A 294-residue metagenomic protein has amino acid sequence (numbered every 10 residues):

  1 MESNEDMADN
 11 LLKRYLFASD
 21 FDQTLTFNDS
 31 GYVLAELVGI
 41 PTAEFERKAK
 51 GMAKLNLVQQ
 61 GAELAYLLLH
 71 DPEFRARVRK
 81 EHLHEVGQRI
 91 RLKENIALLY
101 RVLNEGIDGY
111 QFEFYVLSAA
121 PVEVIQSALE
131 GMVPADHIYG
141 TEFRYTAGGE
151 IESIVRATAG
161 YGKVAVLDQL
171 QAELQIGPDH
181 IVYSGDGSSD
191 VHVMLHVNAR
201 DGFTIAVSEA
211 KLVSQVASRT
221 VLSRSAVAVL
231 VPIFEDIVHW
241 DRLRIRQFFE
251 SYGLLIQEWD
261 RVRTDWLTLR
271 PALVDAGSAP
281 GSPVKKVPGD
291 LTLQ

Functional and structural regions predicted by a protein language model:
E2-E142, A147, T220, R224: Alpha-helical substrate-recognition element adjacent to the catalytic core
G87-Q294: C-terminal cap/substrate-recognition subdomain and adjoining C-terminal extension of metal-dependent phosphatase-like
